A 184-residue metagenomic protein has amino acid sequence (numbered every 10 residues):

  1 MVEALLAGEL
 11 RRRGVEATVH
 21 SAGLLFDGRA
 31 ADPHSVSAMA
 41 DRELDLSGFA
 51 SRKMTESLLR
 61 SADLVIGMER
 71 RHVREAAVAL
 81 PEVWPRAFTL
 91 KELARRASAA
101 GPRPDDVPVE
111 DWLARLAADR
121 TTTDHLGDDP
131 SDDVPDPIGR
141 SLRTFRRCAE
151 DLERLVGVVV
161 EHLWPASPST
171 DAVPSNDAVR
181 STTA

Functional and structural regions predicted by a protein language model:
M1-A184: Short polar/charged helix/loop
